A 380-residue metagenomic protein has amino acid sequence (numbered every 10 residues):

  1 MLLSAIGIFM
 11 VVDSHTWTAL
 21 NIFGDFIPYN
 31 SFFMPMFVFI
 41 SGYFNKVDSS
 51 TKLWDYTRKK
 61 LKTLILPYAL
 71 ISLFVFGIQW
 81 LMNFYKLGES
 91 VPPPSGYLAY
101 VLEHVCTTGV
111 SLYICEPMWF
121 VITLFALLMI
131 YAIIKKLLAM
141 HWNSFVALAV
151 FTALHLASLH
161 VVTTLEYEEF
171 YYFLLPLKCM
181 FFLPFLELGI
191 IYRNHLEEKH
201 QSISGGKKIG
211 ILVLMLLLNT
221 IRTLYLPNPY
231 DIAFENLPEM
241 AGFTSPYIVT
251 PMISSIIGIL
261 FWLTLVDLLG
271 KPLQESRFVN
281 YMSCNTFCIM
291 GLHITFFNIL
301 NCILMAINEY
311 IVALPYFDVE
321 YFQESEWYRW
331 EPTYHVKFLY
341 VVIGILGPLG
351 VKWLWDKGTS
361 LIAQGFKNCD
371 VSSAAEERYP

Functional and structural regions predicted by a protein language model:
M1-P380: Alpha-helical transmembrane segments and their immediate juxtamembrane cytosolic regions
